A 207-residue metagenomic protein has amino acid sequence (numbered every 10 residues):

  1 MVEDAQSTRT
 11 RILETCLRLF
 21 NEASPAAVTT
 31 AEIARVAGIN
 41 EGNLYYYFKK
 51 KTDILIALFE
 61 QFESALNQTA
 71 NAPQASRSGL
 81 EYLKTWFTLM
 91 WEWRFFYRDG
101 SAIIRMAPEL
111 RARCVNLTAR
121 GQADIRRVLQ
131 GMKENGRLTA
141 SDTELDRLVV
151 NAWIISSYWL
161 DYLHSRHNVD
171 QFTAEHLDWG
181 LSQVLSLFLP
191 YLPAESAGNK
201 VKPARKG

Functional and structural regions predicted by a protein language model:
E3-T8: Short, Lys/Arg-enriched anionic-surface-contact patches
R11, T15, L19-D53, A57: Helix-turn-helix
E60-L66: Short, basic, alpha-helical segments at the C-terminal edge of helix-turn-helix-like DNA-binding modules
T69-F95: Hydrophobic alpha-helical connector segments
A70-P73, Y97-I104, M132, G136 (+1 more regions): Secondary-structure edge/capping motif, primarily at the C-terminal ends of alpha-helices and the immediately following
M90-A112, R126-Q130: Amphipathic alpha-helical segments used for helix-helix packing
E109-N135, D146-D161, D178-P190: Amphipathic alpha-helical packing segments from all-alpha helical-bundle domains
R127, D161-G207: C-terminal peripheral helix-coil segments that are non-catalytic and often amphipathic
